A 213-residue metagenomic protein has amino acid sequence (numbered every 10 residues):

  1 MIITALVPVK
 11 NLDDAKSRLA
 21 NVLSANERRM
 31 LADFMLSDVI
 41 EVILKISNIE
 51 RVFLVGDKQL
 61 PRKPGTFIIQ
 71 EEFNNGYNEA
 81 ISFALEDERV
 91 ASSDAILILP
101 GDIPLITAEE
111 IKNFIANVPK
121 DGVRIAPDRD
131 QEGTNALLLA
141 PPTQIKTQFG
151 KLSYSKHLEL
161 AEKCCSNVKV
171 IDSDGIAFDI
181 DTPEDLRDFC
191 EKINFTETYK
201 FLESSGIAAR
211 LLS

Functional and structural regions predicted by a protein language model:
M1-L19: N-terminal nucleotide-binding beta1-loop-alpha1 segment
A32-I49: A short, N-terminal amphipathic alpha-helix
S47-I68: Acidic donor-binding segment of Leloir-type glycosyltransferases
P64-A95, S153: Short phosphate-binding loop-to-helix
L99-G101: Active-site acidic Asp-centered loop
I106-Q131: Conserved donor-nucleotide/metal-binding helix-loop-beta segment in metal-dependent transferases, i.e., the alpha-helix
L139-A161: Short, glycine-/small-residue-rich phosphate/pyrophosphate-handling segment
L160-S213: Conserved alpha/beta core of the MobA/IspD/sugar-nucleotide pyrophosphorylase nucleotidyltransferase superfamily
